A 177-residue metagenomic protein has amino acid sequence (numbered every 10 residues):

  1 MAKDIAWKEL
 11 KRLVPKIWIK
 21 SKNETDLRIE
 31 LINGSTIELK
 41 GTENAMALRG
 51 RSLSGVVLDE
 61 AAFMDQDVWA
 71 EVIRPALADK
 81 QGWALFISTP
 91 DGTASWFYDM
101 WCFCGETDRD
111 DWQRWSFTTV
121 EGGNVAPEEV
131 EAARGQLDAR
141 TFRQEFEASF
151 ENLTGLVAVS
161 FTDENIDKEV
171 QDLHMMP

Functional and structural regions predicted by a protein language model:
A2-S54, F150: Inter-Walker segment of RecA-like/P-loop motor cores
T25, G41-A45, E71-I73, E164-V170: A generic local structural motif
R28-I32, C102-D110, I166-V170: Short, conserved catalytic or adaptor-binding loops enriched in Gly and charged residues
S52-V57, Q81-W83: Short, surface-exposed connector motifs at secondary-structure boundaries
D59-A61: Walker B catalytic acidic pair
F63-L137: ASCE P-loop NTPase helicase motor core
G122-P177: ATPase catalytic-site recognition across NTP-hydrolyzing enzymes
